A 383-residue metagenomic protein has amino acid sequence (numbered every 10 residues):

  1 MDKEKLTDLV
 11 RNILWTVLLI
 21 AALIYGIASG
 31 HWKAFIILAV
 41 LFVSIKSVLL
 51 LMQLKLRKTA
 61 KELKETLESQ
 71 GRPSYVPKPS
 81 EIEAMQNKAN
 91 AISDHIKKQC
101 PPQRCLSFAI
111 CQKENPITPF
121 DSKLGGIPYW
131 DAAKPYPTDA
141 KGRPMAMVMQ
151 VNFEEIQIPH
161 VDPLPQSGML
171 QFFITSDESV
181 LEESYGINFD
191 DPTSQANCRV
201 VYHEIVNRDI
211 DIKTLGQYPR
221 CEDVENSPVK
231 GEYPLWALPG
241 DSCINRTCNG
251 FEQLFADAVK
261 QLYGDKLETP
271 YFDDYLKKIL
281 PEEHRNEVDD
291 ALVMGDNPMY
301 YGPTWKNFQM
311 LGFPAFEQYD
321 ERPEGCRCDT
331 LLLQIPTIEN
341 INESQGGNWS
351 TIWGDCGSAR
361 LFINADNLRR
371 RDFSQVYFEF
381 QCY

Functional and structural regions predicted by a protein language model:
M1-V17: Juxtamembrane interface helix immediately N-terminal to a transmembrane segment
D2, G30-H31: Intrinsically disordered, low-complexity coil/linker segments enriched for acidic/polar and small residues
L18-A22, K46: Helical transmembrane-bundle signal
A22-S29: Hydrophobic alpha-helical transmembrane segments
A34-S44: Hydrophobic core segments of alpha-helical transmembrane domains in multi-pass membrane proteins
V43-L63: Membrane-helix interfacial anchor on the cytosolic side
S44, K61-Y383: Preference for intrinsically disordered or flexible, low-complexity segments and adjacent hinge/connector residues
